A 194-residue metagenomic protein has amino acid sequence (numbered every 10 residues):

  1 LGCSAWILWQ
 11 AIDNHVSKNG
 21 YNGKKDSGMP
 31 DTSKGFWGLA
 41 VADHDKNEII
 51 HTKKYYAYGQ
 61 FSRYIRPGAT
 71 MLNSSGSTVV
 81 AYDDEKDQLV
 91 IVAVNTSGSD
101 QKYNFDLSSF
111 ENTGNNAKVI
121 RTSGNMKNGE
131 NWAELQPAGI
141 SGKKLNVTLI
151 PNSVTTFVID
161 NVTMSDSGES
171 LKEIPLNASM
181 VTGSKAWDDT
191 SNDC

Functional and structural regions predicted by a protein language model:
L1-A57, N73-G76: Aromatic/acidic polysaccharide-binding cleft in carbohydrate-active enzymes
L1-W6, P67, K86-Q88: Loop/turn elements at helix/coil->beta-strand transitions in domains of secreted/extracellular proteins
L8-I12, A93-T96, T122: Active-site-proximal beta-strand/loop segments in catalytic clefts of secreted hydrolases
D13-G20, G98-Q101, M126-E130, M164: Flexible loop/turn segments at secondary-structure boundaries
R63, S74-N115, N152: Carbohydrate-binding surface patches
S108-G129: Solvent-exposed beta-hairpin/edge-strand motifs
Q136-G168: C-terminal beta-strand-rich structural cap/linker in extracellular carbohydrate-active enzymes
D166-D193: Extracellular carbohydrate-recognition regions
